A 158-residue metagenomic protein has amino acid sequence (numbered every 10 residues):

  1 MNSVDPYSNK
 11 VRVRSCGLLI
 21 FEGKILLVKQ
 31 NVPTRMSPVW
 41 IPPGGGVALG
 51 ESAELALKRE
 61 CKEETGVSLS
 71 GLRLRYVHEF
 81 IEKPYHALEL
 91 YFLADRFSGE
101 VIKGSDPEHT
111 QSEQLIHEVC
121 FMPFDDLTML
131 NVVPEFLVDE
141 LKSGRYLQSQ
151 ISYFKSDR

Functional and structural regions predicted by a protein language model:
M1-C16: Acidic, metal-coordinating catalytic segment for phosphate/diphosphate chemistry, firing primarily on the Nudix
F21: A cytosolic small-molecule/anion-sensing beta-strand core signal
K24-E63: Conserved Nudix-box catalytic region and its N-terminal flanking loop in Nudix hydrolases and closely related
R35-V39, H109-R158: Nudix hydrolase/Nudix homology domain
V47-S70, F80-V133: Unchanged
L72-Y76: Conserved S-adenosyl-L-methionine
